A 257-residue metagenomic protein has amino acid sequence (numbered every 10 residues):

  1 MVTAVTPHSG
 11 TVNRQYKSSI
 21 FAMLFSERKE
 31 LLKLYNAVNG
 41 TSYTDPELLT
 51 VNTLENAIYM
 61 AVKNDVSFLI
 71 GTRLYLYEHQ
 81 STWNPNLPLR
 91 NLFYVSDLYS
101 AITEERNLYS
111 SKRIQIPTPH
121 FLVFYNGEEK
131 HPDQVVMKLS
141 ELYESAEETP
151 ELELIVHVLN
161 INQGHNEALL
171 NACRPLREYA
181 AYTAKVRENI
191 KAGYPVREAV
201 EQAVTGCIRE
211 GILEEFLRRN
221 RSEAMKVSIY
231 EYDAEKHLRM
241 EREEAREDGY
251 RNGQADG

Functional and structural regions predicted by a protein language model:
M1-D256: Elongated, amphipathic alpha-helical interaction scaffolds
